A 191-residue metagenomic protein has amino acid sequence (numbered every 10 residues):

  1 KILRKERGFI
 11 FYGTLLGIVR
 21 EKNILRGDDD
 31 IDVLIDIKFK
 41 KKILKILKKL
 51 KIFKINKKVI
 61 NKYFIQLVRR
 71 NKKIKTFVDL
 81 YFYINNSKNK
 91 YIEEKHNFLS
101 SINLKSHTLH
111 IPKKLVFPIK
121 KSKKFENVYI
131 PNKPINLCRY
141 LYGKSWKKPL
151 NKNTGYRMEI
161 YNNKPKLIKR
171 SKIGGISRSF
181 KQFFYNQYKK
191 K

Functional and structural regions predicted by a protein language model:
K1-R7, Y12, L16-D28, I35-K40 (+3 more regions): The feature captures the alpha-helical scaffold/lid subdomain characteristic of nucleotidyltransferase
